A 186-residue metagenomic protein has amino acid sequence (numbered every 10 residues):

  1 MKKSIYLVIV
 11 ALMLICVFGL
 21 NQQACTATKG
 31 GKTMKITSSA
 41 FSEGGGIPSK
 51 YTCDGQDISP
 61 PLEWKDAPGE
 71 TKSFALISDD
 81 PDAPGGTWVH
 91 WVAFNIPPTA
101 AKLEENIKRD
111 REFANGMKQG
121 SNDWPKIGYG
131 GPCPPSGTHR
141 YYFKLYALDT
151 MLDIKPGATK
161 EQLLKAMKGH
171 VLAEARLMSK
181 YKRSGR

Functional and structural regions predicted by a protein language model:
M1-V10: Bacterial N-terminal signal peptides that target proteins for export
I9-G19: Bacterial N-terminal signal peptides
L20-R186: N-terminus-centered regions that define maturation/targeting leaders and the start of the first functional domain
